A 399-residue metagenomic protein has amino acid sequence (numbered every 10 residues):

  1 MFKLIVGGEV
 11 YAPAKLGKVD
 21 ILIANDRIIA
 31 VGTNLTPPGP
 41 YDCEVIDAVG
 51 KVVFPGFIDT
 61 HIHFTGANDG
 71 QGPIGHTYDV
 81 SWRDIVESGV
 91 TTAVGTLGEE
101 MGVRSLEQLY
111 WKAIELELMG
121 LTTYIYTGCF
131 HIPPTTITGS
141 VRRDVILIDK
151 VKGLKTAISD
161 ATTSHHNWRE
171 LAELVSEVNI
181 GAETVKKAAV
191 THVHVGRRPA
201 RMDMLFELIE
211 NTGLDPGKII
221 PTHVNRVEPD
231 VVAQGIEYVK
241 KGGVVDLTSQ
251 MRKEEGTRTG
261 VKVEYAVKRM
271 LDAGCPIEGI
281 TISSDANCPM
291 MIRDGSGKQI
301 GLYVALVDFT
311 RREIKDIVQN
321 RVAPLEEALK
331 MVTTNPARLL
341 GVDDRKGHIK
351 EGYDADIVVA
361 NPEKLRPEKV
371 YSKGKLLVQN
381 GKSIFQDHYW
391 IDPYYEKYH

Functional and structural regions predicted by a protein language model:
M1-L4, V10-F54: Histidine-rich, glycine-flanked metal-binding segment
I5, I28, R338, H348-Y398: C-terminal cap of metal-dependent C-N hydrolases
G8, I21, D26, G50 (+11 more regions): Divalent metal-coordination and catalytic microenvironments
P37-P38, C43, A48-W111: Metal-associated gating/positioning segment near the N- to mid-region
N68, G72-T96, D144-S159, H165 (+5 more regions): Active-site gating loops and adjacent loop-to-helix segments of metal-dependent hydrolytic enzymes
V80-S105, W111-P133, I148-S164, E183-R198 (+1 more regions): Divalent metal-dependent hydrolysis catalytic cores, especially in the metallo-beta-lactamase
T162, S176-M291, Q299-I300: Active-site core of metal-dependent hydrolases
L271-V359: His/Asp/Glu-enriched, well-ordered alpha-helical/loop segment that forms or immediately abuts the divalent-metal
